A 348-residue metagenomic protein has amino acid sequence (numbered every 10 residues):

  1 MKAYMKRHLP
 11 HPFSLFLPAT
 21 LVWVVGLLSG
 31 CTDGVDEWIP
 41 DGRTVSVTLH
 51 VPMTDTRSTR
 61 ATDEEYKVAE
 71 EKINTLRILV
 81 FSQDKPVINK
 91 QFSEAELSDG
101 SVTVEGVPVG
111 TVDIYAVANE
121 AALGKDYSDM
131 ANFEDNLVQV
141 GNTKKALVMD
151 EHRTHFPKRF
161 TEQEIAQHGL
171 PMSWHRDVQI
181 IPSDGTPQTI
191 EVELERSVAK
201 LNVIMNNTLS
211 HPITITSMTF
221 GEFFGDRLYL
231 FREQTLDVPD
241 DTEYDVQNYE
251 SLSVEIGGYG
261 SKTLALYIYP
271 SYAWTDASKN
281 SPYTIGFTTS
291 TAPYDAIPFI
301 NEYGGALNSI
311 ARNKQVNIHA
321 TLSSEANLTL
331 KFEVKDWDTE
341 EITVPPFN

Functional and structural regions predicted by a protein language model:
M1-S14: N-terminal secretory signal peptides that target proteins for export/translocation
F16-S29: Bacterial N-terminal signal peptides
C31-N348: Extracytoplasmic cysteine-anchoring/structural motifs
